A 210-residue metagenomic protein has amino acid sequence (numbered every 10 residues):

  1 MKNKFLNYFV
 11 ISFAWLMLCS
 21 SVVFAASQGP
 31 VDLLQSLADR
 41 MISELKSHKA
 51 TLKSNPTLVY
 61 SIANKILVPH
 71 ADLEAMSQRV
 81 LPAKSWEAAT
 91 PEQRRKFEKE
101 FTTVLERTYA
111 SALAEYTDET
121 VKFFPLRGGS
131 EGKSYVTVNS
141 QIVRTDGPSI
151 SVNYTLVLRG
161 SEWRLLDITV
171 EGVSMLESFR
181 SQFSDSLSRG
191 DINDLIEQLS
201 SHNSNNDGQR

Functional and structural regions predicted by a protein language model:
M1-F13: Bacterial N-terminal signal peptides that target proteins for export
F13-C19: Sec-dependent N-terminal signal peptides of Gram-positive bacterial secreted proteins and lipoproteins
C19-A26: Sec/Tat signal peptide C-region and signal peptidase I cleavage site
S27-Y109: Early exported N-terminus immediately downstream of N-terminal targeting peptides
G29-D32, S43, S47-S54, A88-E92 (+7 more regions): Surface-exposed, polar/charged faces of alpha-helical domains in mature secreted/periplasmic/lumenal proteins
R107-I150, H202-R210: Surface-exposed, charged secondary-structure patches
S151-E177: Short beta-strand edge/turn micro-motifs at domain boundaries
D167-R210: Low-complexity, intrinsically disordered terminal/linker segments enriched in charged and Gly/Pro repeats
